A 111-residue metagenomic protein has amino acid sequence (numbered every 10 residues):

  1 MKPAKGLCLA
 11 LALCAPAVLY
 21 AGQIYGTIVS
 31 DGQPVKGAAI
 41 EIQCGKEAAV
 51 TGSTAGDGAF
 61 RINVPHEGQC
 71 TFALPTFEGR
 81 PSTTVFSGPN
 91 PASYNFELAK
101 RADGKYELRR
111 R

Functional and structural regions predicted by a protein language model:
M1-G6: Positively charged n-region of N-terminal signal peptides that target proteins for export
C8-A17: Bacterial N-terminal signal peptides
V18-D31, D103-E107, R111: A short, Gly/Thr-enriched small/hydrophobic beta-strand-prone motif that recurs across taxa
I24, S30-G45, E67: Short, ordered, surface-exposed loop/turn motifs in non-cytosolic proteins
Y25, A39-E41, R61, T71-A73 (+1 more regions): Beta-strand secondary-structure signal
K46-A59, N63: Short, acidic Ser/Thr/Gly-rich low-complexity loop/linker segments typical of extracellular and cell-surface proteins
E47, Q69-S93: A short, solvent-exposed loop/turn motif at the edges and junctions of modular extracellular/periplasmic domains
F86-R111: Extracellular beta-sheet/turn segments enriched in Thr/Pro/Gly and aliphatic residues
